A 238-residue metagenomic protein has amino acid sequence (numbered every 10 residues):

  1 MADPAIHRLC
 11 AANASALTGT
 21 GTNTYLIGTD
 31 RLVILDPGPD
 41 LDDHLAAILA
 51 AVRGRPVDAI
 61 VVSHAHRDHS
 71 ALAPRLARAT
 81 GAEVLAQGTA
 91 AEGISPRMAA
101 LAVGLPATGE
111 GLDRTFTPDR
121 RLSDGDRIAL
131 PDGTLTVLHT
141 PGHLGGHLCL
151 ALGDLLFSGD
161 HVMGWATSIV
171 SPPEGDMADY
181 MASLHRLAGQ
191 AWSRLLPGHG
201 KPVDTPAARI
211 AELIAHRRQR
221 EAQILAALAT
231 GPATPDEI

Functional and structural regions predicted by a protein language model:
M1-G54, C149-G164: Conserved beta-strand hairpin/beta-sheet module of binuclear metal-dependent hydrolase folds, prominently
H7-L9, V61, L85, R120-L122 (+3 more regions): Hydrophobic/aromatic beta-strand patches that form the interior of the parallel beta-sheet core in alpha/beta enzyme
T20, P39-P131: Active-site HxH/HxHxD metal-binding segment of metal-dependent hydrolases
L32-I34, P39-L41, A100-V103, T108 (+3 more regions): Metallo-beta-lactamase
R53, R78, A188-G189, A229: Residue-level signal for alpha-helix termini/capping positions
A227-E237: Short capping segments at the starts of secondary-structure elements
